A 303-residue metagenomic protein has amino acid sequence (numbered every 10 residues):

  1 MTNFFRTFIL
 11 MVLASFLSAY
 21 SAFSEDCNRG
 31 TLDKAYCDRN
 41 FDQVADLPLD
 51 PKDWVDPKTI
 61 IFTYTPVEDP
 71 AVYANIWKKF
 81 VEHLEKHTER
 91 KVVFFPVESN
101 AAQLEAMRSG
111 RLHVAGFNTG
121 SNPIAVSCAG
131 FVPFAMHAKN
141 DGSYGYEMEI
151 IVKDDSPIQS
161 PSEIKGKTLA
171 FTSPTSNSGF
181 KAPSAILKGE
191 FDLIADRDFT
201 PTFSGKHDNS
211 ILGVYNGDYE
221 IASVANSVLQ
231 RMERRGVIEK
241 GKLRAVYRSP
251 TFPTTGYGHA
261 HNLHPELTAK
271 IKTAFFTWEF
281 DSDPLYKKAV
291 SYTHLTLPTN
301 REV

Functional and structural regions predicted by a protein language model:
F8-S18: Bacterial N-terminal signal peptides
R39-P123: Extracytoplasmic small-molecule ligand-binding "clamshell" domains of the periplasmic binding protein/Venus flytrap
F62-E85, G120, S143-L212, Y219-I221 (+1 more regions): Bilobed "Venus flytrap"/periplasmic-binding protein-like clamshell domains and structurally analogous long
V92-E98, D196-K206, R244-Y247: Short beta-strand-to-loop elements that line the ligand-binding cleft of bilobed periplasmic-binding protein-like
S109-F117, F131, Y215-V224: Alpha-to-beta junction loops
V132-S143, F199-T200, E233-T251: Short beta-strand->loop
S176-S178, F275-S291: Periplasmic-binding protein-like
T293-T299: Conserved small/polar residues in nucleotide/adenosyl-binding loops
